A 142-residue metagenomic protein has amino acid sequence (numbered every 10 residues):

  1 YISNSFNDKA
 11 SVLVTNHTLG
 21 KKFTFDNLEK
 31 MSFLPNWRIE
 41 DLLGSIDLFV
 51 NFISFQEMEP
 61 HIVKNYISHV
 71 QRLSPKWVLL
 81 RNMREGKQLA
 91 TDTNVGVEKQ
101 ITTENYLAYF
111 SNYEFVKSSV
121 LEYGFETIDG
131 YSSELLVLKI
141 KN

Functional and structural regions predicted by a protein language model:
I2-L42: S-adenosyl-L-methionine
N36-L48, V97, I101-N142: Rossmann-like AdoMet/SAM-dependent catalytic core
E40-D41, E57-E59, G86-L89, G124: Flexible loop/turn segments at secondary-structure boundaries
L43-G44, H69-S74: Short, conserved loop/helix-junction motifs that constitute active-site signature segments in enzyme catalytic cores
N51-S54: A short beta-strand submotif of the Rossmann-like class I SAM-dependent methyltransferase core that lines
E57-V70: A short, conserved alpha-helix within the catalytic core of class I
S74-K87: Conserved beta-strand signature within the Rossmann-like core of class I S-adenosyl-L-methionine
K87-Q100: Short, flexible/disordered intra-domain loops and linkers
